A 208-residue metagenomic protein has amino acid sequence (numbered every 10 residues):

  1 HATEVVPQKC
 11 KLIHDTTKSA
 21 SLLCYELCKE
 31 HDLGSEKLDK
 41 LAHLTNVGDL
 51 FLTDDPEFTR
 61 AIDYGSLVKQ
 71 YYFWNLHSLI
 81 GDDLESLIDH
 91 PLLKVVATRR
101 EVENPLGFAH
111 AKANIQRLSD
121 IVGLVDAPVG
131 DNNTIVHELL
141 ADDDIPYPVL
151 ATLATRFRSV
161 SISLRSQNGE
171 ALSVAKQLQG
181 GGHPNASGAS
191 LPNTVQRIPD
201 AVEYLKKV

Functional and structural regions predicted by a protein language model:
H1-S66, N75-S78, K94, E103-V208: Replace "Mg2+/Mn2+-dependent" with "divalent metal-dependent
Q70-R99: Long, charge-rich alpha-helical interaction segments
